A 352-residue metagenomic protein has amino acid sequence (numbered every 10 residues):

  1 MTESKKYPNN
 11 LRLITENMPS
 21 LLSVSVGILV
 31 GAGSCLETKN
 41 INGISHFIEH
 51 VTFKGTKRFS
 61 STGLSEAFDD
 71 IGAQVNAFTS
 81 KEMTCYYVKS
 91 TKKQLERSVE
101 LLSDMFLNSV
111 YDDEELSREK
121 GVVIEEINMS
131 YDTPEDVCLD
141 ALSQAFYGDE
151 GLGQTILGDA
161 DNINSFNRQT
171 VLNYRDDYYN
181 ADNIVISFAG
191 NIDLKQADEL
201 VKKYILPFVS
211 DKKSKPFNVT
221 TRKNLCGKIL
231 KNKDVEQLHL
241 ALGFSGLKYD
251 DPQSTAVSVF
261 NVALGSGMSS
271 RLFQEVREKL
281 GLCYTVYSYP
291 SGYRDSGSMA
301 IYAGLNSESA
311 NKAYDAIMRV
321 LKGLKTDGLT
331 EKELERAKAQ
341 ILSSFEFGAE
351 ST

Functional and structural regions predicted by a protein language model:
M1-S23: N- or domain-start disorder-to-order transition segments that initiate the globular core
S4, N10, S25, K228 (+3 more regions): A residue-level signal for beta-strand positions that form part of recognition/binding surfaces within mature
K6, N17, S61-K213, T220 (+4 more regions): Charge-rich, well-structured scaffold segments of protease-associated domains
R12, S25-L29, C85, V185 (+2 more regions): Residues embedded in well-ordered beta-strands
P19-L22, S80, V235-E236: Short strand-connecting beta-turns/loops that link adjacent beta-strands
S25-K89, S266-L282, Y293: M16/MPP (pitrilysin/insulinase) zinc-metallopeptidase core fold and M16-derived inactive scaffolds
G27-L29, K213-R271: His/Glu-based metal-binding/catalytic segments typifying zinc-dependent metallopeptidases
L36-G43, D251-F260, L264, M268 (+2 more regions): Short alpha-helix boundary/capping segments
